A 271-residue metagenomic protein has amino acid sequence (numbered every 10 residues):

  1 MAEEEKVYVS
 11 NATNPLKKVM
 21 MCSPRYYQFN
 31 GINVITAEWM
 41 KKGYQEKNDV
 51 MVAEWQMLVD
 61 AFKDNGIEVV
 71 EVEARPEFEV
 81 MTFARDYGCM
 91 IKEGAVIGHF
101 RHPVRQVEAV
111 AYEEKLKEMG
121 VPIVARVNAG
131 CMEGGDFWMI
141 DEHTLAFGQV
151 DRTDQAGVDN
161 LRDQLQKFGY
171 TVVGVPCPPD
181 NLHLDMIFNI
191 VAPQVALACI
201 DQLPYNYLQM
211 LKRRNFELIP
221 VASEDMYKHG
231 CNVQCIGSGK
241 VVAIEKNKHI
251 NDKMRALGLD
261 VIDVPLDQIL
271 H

Functional and structural regions predicted by a protein language model:
M1-H271: The feature marks the mature, well-folded catalytic cores of soluble enzymes
